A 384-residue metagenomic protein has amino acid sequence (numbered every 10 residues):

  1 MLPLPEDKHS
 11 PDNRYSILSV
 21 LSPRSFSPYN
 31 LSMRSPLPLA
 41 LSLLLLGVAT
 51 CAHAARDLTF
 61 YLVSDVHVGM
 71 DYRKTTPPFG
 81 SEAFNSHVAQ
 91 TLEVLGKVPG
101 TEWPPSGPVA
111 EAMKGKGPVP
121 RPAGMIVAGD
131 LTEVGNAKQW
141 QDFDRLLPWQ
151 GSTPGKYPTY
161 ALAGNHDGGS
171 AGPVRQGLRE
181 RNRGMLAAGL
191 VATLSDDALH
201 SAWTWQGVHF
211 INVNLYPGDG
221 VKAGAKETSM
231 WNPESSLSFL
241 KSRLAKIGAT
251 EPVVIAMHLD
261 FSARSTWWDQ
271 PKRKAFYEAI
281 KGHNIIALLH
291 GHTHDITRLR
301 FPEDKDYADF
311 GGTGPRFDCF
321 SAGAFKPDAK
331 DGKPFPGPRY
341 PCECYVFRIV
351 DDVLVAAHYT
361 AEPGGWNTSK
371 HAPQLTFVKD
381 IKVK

Functional and structural regions predicted by a protein language model:
Y15, L31-A40: Bacterial N-terminal signal peptides that target proteins for export
A40-V48: Bacterial N-terminal signal peptides
C51-K138: N-terminal active-site segment of His-dependent metallophosphoesterases
D65, G129-D130, G164-N165, H258 (+1 more regions): Active-site glycine-centered loops adjacent to acidic/histidine catalytic or metal-binding residues that shape
N136-F239, A275-K281, A287, D295-H358 (+2 more regions): Extended active-site neighborhood of metal-dependent phosphoesterases/phosphodiesterases
I247-R264: Short acidic, glycine-rich surface-loop motifs adjacent to enzyme active sites
A256-D260, I286-I296: Histidine-centered catalytic micro-motifs
